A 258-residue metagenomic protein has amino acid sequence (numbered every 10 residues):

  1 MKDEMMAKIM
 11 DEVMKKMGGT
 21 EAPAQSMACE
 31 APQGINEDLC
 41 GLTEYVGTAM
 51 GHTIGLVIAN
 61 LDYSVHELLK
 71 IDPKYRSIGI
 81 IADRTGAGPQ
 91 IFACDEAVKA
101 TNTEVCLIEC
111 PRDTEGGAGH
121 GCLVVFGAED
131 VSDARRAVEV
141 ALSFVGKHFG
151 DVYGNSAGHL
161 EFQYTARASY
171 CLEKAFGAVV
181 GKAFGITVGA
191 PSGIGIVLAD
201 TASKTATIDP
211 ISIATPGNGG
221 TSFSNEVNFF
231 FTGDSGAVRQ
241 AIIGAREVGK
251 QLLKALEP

Functional and structural regions predicted by a protein language model:
K2-G119, E129-P258: Long, contiguous binding/interaction regions
L123: Charged, often glycine-rich, active-site loop that binds/positions anionic groups
